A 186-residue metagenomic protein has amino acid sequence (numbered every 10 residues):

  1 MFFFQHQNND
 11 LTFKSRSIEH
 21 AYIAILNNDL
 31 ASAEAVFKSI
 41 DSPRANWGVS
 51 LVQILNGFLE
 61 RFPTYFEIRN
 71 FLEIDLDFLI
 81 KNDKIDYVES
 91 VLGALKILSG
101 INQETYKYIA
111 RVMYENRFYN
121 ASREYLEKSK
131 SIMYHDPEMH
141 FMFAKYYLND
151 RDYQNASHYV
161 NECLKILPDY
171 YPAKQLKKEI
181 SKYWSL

Functional and structural regions predicted by a protein language model:
L11, A45, F66-E67, G100 (+2 more regions): Short coil turns that delineate tetratricopeptide repeat
L26, L55, K81, E115 (+2 more regions): Register position in tetratricopeptide repeats
L30, F58-L59, I85, Y119 (+1 more regions): TPR-repeat structural position
N70-K145: Alpha-helical adaptor scaffolds
